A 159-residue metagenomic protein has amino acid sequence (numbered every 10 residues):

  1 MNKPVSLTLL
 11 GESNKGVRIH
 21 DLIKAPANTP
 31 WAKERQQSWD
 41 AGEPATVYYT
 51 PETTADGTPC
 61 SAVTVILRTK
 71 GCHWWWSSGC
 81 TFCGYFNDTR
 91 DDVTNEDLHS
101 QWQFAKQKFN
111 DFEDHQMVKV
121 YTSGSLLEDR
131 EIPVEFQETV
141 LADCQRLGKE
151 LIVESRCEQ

Functional and structural regions predicted by a protein language model:
M1-C60: Radical SAM enzyme core and accessory elements
K3, K15, K24, K33 (+5 more regions): Context-gated lysine
T8-V17, E52-K70, M117-I132: Short N-terminal secondary-structure initiator segments
D21, K33, Q37-A41, S100 (+2 more regions): Polar/charged alpha-helical tracts
I23-W31, A45-Y48, T81-D88, Q116-V120 (+1 more regions): Generic detector of short, locally flexible boundary/turn motifs and exposed helical patches
T29, E43-S100: Canonical Radical SAM [4Fe-4S] cluster-binding loop centered on the CxxxCxxC motif and its immediate flanking residues
G84-E131, D143-Q159: Core AdoMet radical
V134-E138: Charged helix-capping and loop-helix junction motifs
